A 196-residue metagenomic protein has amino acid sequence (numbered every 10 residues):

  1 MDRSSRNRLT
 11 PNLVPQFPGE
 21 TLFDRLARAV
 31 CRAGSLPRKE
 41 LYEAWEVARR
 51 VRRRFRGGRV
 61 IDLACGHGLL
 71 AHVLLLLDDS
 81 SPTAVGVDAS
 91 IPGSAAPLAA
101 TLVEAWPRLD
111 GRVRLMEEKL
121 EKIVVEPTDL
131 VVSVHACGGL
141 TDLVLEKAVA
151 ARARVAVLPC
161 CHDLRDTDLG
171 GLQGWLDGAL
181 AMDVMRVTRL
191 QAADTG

Functional and structural regions predicted by a protein language model:
M1-G196: Class I S-adenosyl-L-methionine
